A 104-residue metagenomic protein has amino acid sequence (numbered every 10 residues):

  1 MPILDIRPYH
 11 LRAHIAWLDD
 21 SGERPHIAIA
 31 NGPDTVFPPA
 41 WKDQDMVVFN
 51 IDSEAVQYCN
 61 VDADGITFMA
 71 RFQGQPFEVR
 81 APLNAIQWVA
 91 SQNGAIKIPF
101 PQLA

Functional and structural regions predicted by a protein language model:
M1-A104: Eukaryotic intrinsically disordered, low-complexity regulatory linkers and tails enriched in Ser/Thr/Pro
